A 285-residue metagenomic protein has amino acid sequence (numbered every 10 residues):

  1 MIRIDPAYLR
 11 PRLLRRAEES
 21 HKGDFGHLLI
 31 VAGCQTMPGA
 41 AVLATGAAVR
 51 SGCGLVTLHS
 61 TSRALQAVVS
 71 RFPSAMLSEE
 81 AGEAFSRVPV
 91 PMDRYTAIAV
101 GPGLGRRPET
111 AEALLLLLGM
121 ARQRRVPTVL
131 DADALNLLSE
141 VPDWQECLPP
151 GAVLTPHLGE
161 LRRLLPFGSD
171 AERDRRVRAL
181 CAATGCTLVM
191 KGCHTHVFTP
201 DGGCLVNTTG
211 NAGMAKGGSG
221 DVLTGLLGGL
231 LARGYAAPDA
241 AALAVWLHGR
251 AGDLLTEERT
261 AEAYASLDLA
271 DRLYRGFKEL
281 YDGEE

Functional and structural regions predicted by a protein language model:
M1-V129, N136-V153, L158, R162-E285: Small-residue (G/A/S/T)-rich helix-start motifs and N-terminal tracts that mark the onset
